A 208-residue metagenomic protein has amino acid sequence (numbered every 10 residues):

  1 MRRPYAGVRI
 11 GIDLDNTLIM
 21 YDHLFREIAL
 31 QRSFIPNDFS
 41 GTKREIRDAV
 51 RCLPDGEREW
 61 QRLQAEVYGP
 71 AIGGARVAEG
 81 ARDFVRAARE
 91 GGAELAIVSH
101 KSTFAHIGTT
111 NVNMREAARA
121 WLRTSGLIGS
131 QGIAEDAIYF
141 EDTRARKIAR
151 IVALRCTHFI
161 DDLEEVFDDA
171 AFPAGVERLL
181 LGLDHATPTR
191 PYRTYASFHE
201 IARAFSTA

Functional and structural regions predicted by a protein language model:
M1-E59: Active-site neighborhood of HAD-like aspartate-dependent phosphohydrolases
Y5-G7, G92, G175: A general structural motif
D22-L24, K101-S102, R144, D184: Short, flexible active-site-adjacent loop segments at beta-strand->alpha-helix junctions, enriched in small/polar
L30, R86-E90, V152, F172: Anion (oxyanion) recognition and catalysis
P36, I46-R86, A93: Metal-dependent phosphoesterase signature
I72, A81-A118: Substrate-recognition element of Asp-dependent hydrolases with the DxDx(T/V) motif
T109-A208: C-terminal cap/substrate-recognition subdomain and adjoining C-terminal extension of metal-dependent phosphatase-like
